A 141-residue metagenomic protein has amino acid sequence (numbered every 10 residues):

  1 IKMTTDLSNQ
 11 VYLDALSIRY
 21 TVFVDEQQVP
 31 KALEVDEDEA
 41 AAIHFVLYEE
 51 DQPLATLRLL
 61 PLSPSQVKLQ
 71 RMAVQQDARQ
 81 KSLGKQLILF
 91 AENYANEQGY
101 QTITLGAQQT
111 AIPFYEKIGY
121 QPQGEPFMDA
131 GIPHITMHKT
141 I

Functional and structural regions predicted by a protein language model:
I1-H44, Y48-Q52: Short amphipathic alpha-helix that is part of the acyltransferase structural core
R19, Y115, Y120: Conserved active-site tyrosine of GNAT-family acetyltransferases
V46, Q52-P61, K68-A73: Conserved beta-strand in the GNAT
P61-Q70, R79, G99, D129-H134: A conserved beta-turn-beta hairpin within the catalytic core of GNAT-like acetyltransferases that forms part
Q80-N93: Conserved acetyl-CoA-binding loop-helix of GNAT-fold acetyltransferases
I88, A95-Q108: Conserved GNAT acetyl-CoA-binding A-motif
T104-G106, Q121-T136: Conserved catalytic-core motifs of GNAT/GCN5-like acyltransferases
